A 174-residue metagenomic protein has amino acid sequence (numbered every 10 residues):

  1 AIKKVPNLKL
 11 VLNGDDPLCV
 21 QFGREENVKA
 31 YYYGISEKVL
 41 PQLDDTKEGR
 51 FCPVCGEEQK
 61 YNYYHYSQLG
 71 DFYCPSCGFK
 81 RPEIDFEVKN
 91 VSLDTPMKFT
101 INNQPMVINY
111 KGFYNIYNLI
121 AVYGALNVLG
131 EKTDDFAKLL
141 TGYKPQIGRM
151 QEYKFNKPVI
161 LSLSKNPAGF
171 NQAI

Functional and structural regions predicted by a protein language model:
A1-N7, G23-N27: Short, conserved loop/helix-junction motifs that constitute active-site signature segments in enzyme catalytic cores
G14-L18: Short, polar loop motifs at secondary-structure junctions
Q21-P105: Extended acidic/charged loop-beta regions that coordinate divalent cations and stabilize anionic phosphate/carboxylate
L69-P82, Y110-T141: A conserved, hydrophobic alpha-helical segment in the catalytic core of large ATP/adenylate-utilizing enzymes
F79, S92-D94, A125-S164: Gly/charged, well-structured mid-domain segments that form the phosphate/adenylate-handling core of ATP-dependent
P105-F113, V159-I160: A short glycine/serine-rich beta->alpha loop
N166-N171: Conserved mixed alpha/beta catalytic, RNA-binding, or beta-rich assembly cores of soluble enzyme, regulatory
